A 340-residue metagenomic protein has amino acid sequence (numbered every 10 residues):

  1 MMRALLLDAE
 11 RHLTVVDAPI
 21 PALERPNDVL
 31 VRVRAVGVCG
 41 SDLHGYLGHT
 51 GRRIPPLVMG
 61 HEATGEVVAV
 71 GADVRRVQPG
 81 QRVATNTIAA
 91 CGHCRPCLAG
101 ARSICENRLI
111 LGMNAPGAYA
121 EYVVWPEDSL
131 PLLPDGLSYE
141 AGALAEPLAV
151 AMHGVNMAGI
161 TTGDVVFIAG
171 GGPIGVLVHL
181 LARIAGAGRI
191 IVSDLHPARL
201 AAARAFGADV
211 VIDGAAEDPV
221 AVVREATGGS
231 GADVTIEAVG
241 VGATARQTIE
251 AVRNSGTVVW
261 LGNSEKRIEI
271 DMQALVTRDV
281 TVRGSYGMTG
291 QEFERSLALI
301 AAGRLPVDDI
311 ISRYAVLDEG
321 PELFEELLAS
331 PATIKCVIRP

Functional and structural regions predicted by a protein language model:
M2, R246-E250, F293-P340: C-terminal hydrophobic helical "lid"/dimerization subdomain of Rossmann-like NAD(P)H-dependent oxidoreductases
P21-V36, H49-R95, P134-G136: Glycine-rich beta-strand-centered segment in the early N-terminal region that forms part of a ligand/cofactor-binding
V68, I190-I191, V259: Conserved beta-strand positions in the Rossmann-like core of class I SAM-dependent methyltransferases
C91-A169, D308: NAD(P)H dinucleotide-binding glycine-rich loop of Rossmann-like/cofactor-binding domains, especially the beta1-alpha1
D135-A216, A221: Mid-domain Rossmann-like dinucleotide-binding core that forms the NAD(H)/NADP(H) cofactor-binding site
A158-I160, A201, F206-T281: Glycine-rich cofactor phosphate-binding loops and adjacent beta1-alpha1 units of small-molecule cofactor enzyme domains
